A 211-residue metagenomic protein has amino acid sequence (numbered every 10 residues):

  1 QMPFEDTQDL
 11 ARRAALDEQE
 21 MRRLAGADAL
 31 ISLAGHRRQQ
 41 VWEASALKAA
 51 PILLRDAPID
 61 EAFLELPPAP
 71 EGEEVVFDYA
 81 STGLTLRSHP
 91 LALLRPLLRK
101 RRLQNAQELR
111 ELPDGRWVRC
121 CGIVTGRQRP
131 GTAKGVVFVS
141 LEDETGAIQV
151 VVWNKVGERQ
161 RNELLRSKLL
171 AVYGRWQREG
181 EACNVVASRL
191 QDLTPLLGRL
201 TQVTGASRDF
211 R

Functional and structural regions predicted by a protein language model:
Q1-P113, R175-Q177, C183-R211: Sliding clamp-binding short linear motifs that recruit DNA-associated proteins to replication/repair hubs
W117-G131: Structural detector for short beta-strands of small beta-barrel domains
V124, K168-E181: Flexible glycine-rich surface loops and low-complexity tracts that mediate binding to linear polymers
P130-K155: OB-fold (S1/OB) nucleic-acid-binding surfaces
V156-A171: Short nucleic-acid-contacting surface segments enriched for D/E, G, S/T with interspersed K/R
